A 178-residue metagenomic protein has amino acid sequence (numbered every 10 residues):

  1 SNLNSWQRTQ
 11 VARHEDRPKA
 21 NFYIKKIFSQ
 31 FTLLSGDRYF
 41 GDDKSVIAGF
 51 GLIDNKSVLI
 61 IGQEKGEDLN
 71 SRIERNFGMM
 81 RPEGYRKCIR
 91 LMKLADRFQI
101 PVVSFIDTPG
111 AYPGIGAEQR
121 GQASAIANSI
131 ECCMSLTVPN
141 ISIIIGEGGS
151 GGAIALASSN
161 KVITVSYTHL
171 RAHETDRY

Functional and structural regions predicted by a protein language model:
S1-V58, G62-K65, F77: Intrinsically disordered, low-complexity segments enriched in small/flexible residues
V11, G114, Y178: Active-site-proximal flexible loops/turns
K19-A20, E67-N70, Y112-G114: Short active-site-adjacent helix-start/loop capping segments
K26, A48, S57-F105, A123-I126: Glycine-rich beta-alpha loop segments
E64, P109, H173: Anionic group-transfer/hydrolysis microenvironments
E83-S158, V162-T164: Phosphate/pyrophosphate-binding betaalpha-module
T168-D176: Conserved small/polar residues in nucleotide/adenosyl-binding loops
